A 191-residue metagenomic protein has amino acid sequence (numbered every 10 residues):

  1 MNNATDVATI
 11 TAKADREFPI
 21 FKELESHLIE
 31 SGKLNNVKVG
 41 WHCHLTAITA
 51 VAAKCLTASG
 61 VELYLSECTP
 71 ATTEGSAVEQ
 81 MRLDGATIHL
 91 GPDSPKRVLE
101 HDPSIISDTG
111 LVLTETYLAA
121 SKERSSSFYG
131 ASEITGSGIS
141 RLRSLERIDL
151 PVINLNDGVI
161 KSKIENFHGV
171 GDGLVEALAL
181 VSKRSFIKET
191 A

Functional and structural regions predicted by a protein language model:
M1-L34, C68, T72, V78-E189: Glycine/serine-rich phosphate-binding loop and adjoining beta1-alpha1 elements at the start of nucleotide-handling
N36-K38, E62-Y64, S127: A short, structure-level motif marking secondary-structure boundaries and short turns
K38-G40, A191: Conserved beta-strand elements of the Class I
G40-W41, Y64-L65, S107: Short catalytic-loop micro-motif centered on adjacent basic/acidic residues
H42-V61: Histidine-anchored nucleotide/phosphate-binding helix
L56, G60-L63, E67-T73: Beta-propeller domains
